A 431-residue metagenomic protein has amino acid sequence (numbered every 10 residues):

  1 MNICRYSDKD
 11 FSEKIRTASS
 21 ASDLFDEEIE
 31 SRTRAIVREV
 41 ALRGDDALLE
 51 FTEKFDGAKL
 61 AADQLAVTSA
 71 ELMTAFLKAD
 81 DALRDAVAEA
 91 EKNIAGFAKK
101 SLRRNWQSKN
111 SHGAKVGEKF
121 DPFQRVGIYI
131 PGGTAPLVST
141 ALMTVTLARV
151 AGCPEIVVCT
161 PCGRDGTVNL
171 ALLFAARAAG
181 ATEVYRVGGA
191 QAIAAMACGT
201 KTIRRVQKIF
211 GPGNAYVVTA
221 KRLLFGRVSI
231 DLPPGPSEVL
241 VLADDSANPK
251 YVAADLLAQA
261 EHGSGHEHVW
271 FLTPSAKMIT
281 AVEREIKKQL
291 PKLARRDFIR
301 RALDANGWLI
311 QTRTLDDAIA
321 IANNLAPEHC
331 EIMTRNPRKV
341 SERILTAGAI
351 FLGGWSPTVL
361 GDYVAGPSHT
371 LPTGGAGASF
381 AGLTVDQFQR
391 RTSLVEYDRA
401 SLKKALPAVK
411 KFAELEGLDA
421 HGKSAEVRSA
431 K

Functional and structural regions predicted by a protein language model:
M1-Q124: N-terminal Rossmann-like NAD(P)+-binding subdomain of aldehyde/semialdehyde dehydrogenases
N2-K9, E183-G188, L309-T314: Short acidic-hydrophobic, aromatic-tinged amphipathic segments that line or gate anion-handling sites
S108-F174: Conserved small-residue-rich beta-alpha loop and adjacent elements that most often cradle the phosphate/pyrophosphate
S139, V150-T167, A243-G263, E267-L293: Glycine-rich phosphate/diphosphate-binding loop of Rossmann-like nucleotide-binding domains
G180-A258, H262-H268: Conserved NAD(P)+-binding/catalytic subdomain of aldehyde/semialdehyde dehydrogenases
H262, F271-A347: A glycine- and small/hydrophobic-rich beta-loop-beta segment that serves as a flexible "lid/hinge" or phosphate-binding
N323-K431: C-terminal core of ALDH-fold dehydrogenases
